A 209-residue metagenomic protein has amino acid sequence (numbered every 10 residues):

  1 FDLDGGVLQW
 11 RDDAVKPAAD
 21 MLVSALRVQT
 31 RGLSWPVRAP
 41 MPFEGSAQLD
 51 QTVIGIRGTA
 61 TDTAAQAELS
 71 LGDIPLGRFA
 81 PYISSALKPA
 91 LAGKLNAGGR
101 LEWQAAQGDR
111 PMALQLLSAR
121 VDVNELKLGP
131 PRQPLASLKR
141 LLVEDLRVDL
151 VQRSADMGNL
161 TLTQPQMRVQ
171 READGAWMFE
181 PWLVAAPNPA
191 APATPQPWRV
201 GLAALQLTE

Functional and structural regions predicted by a protein language model:
F1-S85, L91, G98, M112 (+3 more regions): Elongated, acidic membrane-bridging lipid-handling scaffolds and related periplasm/extracellular "bridge/tunnel" systems
Q9, L128, D149, M167-R168: Extracellular beta-strand scaffolds
S84, K127-G129, Q133, S137 (+1 more regions): A cross-kingdom feature marking solvent-exposed beta-strand/loop segments within repeated, beta-rich binding/scaffold
G108-R110: Single-stranded nucleic-acid-binding OB-fold domains
S118-V121, E125-K127: Surface-exposed extracellular loop regions of Gram-negative outer-membrane beta-barrel proteins
